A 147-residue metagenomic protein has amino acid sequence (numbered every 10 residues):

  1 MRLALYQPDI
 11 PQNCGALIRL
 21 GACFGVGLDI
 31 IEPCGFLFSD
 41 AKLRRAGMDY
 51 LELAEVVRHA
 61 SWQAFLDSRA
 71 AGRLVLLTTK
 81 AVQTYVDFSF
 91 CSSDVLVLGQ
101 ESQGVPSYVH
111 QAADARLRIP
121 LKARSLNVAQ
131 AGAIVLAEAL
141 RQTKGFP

Functional and structural regions predicted by a protein language model:
M1-P147: Post-transcriptional modification and biogenesis factors for structured RNAs of the translation apparatus
